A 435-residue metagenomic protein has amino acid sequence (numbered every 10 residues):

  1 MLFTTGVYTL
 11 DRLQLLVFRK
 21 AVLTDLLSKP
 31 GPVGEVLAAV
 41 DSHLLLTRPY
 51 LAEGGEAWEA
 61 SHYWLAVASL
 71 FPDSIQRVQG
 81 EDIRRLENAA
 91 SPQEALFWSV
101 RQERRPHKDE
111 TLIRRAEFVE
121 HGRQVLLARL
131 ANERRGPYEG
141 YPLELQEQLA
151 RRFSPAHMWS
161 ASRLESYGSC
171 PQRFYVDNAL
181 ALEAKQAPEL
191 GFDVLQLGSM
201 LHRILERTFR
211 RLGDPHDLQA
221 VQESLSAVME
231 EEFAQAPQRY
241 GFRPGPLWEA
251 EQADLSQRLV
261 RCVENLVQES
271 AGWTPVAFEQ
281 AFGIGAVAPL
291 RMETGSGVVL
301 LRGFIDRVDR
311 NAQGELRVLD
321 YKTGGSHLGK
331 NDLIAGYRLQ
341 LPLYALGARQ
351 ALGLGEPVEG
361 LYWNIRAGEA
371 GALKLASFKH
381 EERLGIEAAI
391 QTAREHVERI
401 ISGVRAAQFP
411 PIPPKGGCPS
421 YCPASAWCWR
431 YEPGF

Functional and structural regions predicted by a protein language model:
M1, L45-T47, G54-R77, S99-F435: RecB-family 4Fe-4S metal-dependent nuclease core
M1-A39, G329: Conserved helicase C-terminal RecA-like lobe
R19-L27, L86, L112, F118 (+1 more regions): Extended hydrophobic/Leu-rich segments
V78-R85: Intrinsically disordered, low-complexity intracellular terminal segments
R85-W98: Charged, amphipathic alpha-helical linkers/stalks
